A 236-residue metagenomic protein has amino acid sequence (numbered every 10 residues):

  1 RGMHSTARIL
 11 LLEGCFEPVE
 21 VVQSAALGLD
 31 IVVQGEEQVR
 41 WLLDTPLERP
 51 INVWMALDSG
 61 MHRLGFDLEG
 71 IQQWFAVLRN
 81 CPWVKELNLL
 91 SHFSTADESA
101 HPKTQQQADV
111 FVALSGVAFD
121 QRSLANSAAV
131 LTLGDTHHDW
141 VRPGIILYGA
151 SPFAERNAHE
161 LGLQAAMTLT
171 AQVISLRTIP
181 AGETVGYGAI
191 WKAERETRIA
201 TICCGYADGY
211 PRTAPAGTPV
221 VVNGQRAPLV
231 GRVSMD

Functional and structural regions predicted by a protein language model:
R1-S123, G134-H137: Active-site-proximal beta-alpha core segment in soluble small-molecule metabolic enzymes
C15-P18, Q34-R40, I51-N52, P102-D236: Active-site anion/phosphate-binding pocket segments in diverse small-molecule metabolic enzymes
